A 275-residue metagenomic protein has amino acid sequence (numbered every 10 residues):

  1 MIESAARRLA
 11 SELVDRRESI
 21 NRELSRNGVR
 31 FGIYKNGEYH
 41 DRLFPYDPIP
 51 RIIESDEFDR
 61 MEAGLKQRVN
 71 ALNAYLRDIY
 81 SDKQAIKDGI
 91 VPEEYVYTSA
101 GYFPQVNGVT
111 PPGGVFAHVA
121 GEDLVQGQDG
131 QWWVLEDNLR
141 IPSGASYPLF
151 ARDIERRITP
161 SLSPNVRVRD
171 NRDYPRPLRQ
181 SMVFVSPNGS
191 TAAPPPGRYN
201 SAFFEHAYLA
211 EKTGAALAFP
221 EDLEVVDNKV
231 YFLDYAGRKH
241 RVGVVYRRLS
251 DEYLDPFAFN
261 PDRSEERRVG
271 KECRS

Functional and structural regions predicted by a protein language model:
M1-K271, S275: Preference for protein termini
